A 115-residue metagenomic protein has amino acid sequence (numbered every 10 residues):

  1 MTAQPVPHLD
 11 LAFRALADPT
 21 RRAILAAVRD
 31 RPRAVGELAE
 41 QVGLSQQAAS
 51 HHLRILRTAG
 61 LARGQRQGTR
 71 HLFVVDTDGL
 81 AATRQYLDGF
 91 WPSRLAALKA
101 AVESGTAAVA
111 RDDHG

Functional and structural regions predicted by a protein language model:
M1-H8, A27, R33-Q41, Q46 (+2 more regions): C-terminal regulatory/oligomerization modules of transcriptional regulators
L9-L16: Short amphipathic alpha-helical boundary/capping segments
A17, G68-Q85: Short, cationic-aromatic polyanion-contact patches
P19-T20, G36: N-terminal beta1-alpha1 ligand-phosphate binding loop
R22-I24: Pre-recognition alpha-helix immediately N-terminal to the DNA-recognition helix within helix-turn-helix or winged-helix
R57-G68, V74: Beta-hairpin "wing" of winged helix-turn-helix
